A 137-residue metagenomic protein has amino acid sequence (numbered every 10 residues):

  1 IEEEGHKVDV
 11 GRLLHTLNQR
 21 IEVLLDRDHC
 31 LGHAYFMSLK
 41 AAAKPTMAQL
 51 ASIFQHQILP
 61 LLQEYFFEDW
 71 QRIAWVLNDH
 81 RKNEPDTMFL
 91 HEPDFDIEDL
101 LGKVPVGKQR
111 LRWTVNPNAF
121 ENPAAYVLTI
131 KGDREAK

Functional and structural regions predicted by a protein language model:
I1-K137: C-terminal regulatory/interaction module of P-loop NTP-utilizing enzymes
